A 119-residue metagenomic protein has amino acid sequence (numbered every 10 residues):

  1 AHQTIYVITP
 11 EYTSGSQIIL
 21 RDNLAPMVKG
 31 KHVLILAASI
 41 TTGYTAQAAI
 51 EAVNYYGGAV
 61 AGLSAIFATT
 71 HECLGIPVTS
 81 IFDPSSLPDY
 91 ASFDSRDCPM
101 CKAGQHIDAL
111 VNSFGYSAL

Functional and structural regions predicted by a protein language model:
A1-A37, T42-Y44, S95: Short, glycine/charge-rich flexible loops or terminal/linker lids adjacent to PRPP-binding catalytic cores
Q47: Compact interaction modules built on cysteine/histidine frameworks
I50-L119: PRPP-dependent phosphoribosyltransferase catalytic core
